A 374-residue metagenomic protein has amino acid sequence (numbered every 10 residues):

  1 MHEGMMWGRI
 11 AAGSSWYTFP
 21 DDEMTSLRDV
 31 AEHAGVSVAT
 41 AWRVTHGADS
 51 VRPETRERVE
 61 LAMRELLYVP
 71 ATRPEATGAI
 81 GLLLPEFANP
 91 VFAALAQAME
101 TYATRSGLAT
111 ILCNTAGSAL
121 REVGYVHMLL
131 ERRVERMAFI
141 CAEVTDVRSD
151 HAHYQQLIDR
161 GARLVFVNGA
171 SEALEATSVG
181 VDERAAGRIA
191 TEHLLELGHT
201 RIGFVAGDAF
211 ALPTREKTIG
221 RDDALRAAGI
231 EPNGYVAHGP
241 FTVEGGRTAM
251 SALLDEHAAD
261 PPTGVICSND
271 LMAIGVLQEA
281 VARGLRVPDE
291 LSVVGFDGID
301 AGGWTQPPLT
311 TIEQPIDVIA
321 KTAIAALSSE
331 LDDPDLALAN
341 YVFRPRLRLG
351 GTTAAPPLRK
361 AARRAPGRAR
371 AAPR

Functional and structural regions predicted by a protein language model:
M1-T77, P357, A362-R374: N-terminal helix-turn-helix DNA-binding module of bacterial transcription factors
H2, W7, G13, L27 (+1 more regions): Flexible loop/turn connectors
Y17-M24, M63-Q97, S106, A116 (+1 more regions): N-terminal helix-turn-helix/winged-helix DNA-binding helices and compositionally similar short basic alpha-helical
E54, L84-A94, L112-R121, E143-V147 (+7 more regions): Hinge/beta->alpha junction and helix N-cap segments in small-molecule ligand-binding domains
A109, E135-R136, G161-V165, T177 (+3 more regions): Proline-centered loop/turn at the N-terminus of a beta-strand
V123-V134, A138, V144-A185: Short beta-strand-centered segments that line the small-molecule binding cleft or hinge of alpha/beta clamshell
E135, T200-R201, T263: Short acidic/polar active-site loop segments enriched in Thr and Asp
